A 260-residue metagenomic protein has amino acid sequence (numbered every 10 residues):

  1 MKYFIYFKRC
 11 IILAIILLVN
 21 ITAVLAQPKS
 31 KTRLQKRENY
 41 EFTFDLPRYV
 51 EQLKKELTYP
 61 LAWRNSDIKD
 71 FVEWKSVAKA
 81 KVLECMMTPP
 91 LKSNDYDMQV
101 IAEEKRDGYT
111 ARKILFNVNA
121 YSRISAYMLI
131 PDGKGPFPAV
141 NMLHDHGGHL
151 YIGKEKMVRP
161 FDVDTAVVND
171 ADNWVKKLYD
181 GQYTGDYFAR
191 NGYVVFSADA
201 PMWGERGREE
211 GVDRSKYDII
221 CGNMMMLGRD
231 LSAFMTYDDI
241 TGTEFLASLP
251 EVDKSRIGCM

Functional and structural regions predicted by a protein language model:
M1-L34: Bacterial Sec-dependent N-terminal signal peptides
A26-T110, V118, G153: N-terminal targeting or regulatory segments adjacent to alpha/beta-hydrolase or S9 domains
E103-V163: Glycine-rich active-site/cofactor-binding loop and its immediate structural neighborhood
G135, M142-Y237, F245-S248: Cap/lid segment of the alpha/beta-hydrolase catalytic domain
V252-M260: Alpha/beta-hydrolase fold nucleophile elbow
